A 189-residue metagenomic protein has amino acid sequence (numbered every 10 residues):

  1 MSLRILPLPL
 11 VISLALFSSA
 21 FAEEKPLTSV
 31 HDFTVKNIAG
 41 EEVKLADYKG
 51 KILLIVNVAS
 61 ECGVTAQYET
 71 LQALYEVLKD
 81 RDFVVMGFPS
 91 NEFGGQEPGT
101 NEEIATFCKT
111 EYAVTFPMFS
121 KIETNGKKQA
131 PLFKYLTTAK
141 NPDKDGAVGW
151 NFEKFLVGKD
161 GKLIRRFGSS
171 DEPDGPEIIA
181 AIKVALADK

Functional and structural regions predicted by a protein language model:
P7-F17: Bacterial N-terminal signal peptides
S18-A22: Sec/Tat signal peptide C-region and signal peptidase I cleavage site
E23-A46, A130-P131: N-terminal "domain-start" segment that seeds a small globular fold
K51-I52, E61, T65-P89, K109-Y112: Conserved helix-turn-beta segment immediately C-terminal to the redox Cys motif in thioredoxin-like folds
D82-G99, T115-G126: Thiol-based oxidoreductase modules, predominantly thioredoxin-like and allied folds used for disulfide exchange
E102-N151: Short, internal strand/loop/helix patches that form the active-site neighborhood or redox-interaction surface
P131-K134, T138-K189: Thiol-/selenol-based redox modules, centered on thioredoxin-like and closely related oxidoreductase domains
